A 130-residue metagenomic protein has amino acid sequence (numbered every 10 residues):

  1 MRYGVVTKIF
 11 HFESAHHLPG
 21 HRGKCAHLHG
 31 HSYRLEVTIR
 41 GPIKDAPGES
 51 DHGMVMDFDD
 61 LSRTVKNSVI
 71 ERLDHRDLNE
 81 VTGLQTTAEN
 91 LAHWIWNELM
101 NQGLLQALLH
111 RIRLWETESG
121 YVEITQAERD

Functional and structural regions predicted by a protein language model:
M1-D130: Charge-rich, low-complexity N-terminal segments
